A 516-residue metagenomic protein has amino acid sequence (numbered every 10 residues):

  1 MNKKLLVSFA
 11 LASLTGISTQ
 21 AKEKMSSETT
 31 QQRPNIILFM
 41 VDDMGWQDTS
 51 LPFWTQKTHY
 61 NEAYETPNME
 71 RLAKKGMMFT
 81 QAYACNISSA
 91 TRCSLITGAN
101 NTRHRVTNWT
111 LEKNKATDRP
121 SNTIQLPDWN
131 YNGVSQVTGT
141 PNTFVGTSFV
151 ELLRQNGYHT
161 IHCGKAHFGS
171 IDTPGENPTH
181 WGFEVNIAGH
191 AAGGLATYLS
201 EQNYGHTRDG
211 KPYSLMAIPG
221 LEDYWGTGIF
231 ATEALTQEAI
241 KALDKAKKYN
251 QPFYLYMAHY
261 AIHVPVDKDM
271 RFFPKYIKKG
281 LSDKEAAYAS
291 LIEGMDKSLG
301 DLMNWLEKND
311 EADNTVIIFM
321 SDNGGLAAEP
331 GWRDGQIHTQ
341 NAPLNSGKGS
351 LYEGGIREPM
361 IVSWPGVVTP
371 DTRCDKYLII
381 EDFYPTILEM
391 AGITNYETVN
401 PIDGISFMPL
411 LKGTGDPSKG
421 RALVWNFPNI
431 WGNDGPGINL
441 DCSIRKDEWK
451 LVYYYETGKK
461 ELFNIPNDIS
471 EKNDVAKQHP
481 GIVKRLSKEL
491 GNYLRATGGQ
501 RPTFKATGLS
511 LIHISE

Functional and structural regions predicted by a protein language model:
A21, L38-F39, W46-T147, L152 (+5 more regions): Active-site segment of extracytoplasmic enzymes that catalyze sulfate/phosphate-ester chemistry
K22-P34, V41, W46, M78 (+4 more regions): Long, internal low-complexity/basic segments
Q32, Y60-T66, Y83-I87, D118 (+9 more regions): A short beta-strand-to-alpha-helix junction
F53, M78-A99, T107-N114, H162-P174 (+6 more regions): Short, solvent-exposed turn/loop segments enriched in Gly/Ser/Thr/Pro and often Arg
L111-H159, A166-Q251, H259-K268, S282 (+1 more regions): Formylglycine-dependent
P174-G182, V264-M270, N304-V367, I379: Histidine-centered active-site microenvironments of extracellular/periplasmic hydrolases and transferases
V185, H190-G193, G325-E353, V368-K376 (+2 more regions): C-terminal cap/loop subdomain of S1 sulfatases and analogous C-terminal strand-loop tails that border
F230-K247, P274-T315, W332: A long, amphipathic alpha-helix that forms part of the scaffold/cap immediately adjacent to metal-dependent active
